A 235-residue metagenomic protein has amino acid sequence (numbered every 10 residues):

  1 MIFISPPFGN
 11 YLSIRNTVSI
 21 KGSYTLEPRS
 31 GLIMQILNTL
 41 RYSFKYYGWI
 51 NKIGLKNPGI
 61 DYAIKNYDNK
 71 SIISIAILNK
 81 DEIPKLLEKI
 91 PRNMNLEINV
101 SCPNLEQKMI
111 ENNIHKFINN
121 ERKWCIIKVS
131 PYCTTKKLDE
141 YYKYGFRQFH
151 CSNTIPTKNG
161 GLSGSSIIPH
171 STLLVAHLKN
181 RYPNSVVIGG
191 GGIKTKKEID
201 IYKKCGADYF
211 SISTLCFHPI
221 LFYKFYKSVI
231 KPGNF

Functional and structural regions predicted by a protein language model:
M1-I4, N69-S74, E121-C133, L178-G190: Short beta-strand/loop segments at the ligand-binding rim of alpha/beta enzyme cores
M1-S71, A76-L78: N-terminal capping/small domains of soluble enzymes
S13-R15, I83-I90, Y132-Y144, A176-Y182 (+1 more regions): Catalytic cores of alpha/beta
K21-R29, L96-C102, Q148-K158, I193 (+1 more regions): Glycine-rich phosphate-binding active-site loops on the catalytic face of alpha/beta enzymes
Q35-G54, N104-K116, K158-P169: Glycine-rich tight-turn/loop motif centered on a GG-T
I64-D68, H115-R122, Y142, V175-P183 (+1 more regions): Surface-exposed amphipathic alpha-helices with a cationic face
K80-N112: Hydrophobic alpha-helical segments and helix pairs
V100-I110, P131, K136-S185, P219-F225: Glycine/Thr-rich beta-alpha phosphate-binding loop at enzyme active sites
